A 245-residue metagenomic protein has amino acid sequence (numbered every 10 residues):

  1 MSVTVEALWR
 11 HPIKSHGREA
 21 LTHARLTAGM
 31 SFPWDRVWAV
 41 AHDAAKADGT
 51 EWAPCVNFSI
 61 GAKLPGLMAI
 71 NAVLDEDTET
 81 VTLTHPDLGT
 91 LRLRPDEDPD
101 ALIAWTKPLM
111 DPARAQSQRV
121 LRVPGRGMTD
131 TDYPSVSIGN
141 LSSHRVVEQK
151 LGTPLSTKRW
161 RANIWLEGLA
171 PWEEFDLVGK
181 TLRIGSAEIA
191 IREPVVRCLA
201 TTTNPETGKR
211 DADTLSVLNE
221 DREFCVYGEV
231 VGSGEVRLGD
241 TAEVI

Functional and structural regions predicted by a protein language model:
M1-I245: Metal-cofactor-dependent catalytic cores
